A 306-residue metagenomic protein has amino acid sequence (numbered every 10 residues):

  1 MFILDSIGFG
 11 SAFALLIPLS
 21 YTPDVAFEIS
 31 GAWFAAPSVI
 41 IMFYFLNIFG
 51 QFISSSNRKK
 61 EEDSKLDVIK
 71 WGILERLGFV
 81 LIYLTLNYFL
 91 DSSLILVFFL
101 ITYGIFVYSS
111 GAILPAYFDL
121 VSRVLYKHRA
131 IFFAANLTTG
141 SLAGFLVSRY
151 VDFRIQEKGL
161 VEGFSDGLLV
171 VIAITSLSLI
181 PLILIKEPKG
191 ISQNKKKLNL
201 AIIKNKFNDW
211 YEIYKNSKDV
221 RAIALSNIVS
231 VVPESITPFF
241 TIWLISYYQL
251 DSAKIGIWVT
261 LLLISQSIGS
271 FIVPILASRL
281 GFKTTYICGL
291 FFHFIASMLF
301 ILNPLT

Functional and structural regions predicted by a protein language model:
M1-G50, S54, K218-V259: Helix-loop boundary and gating motifs at the non-cytosolic
I3, I7, G78-F79, S92-I113 (+2 more regions): Hydrophobic core of transmembrane alpha-helices in multi-pass small-molecule transporters, especially MFS/SLC-type
P18, T22-I29, S55-K59, Y83-L90 (+2 more regions): Transmembrane alpha-helix termini and helix-breaking/packing motifs in multi-pass membrane transporters
L46-G50, I131-V151: Glycine-rich segments within core transmembrane alpha-helices of 12-TM secondary carriers
F49-L66, I155, G269-F282: Helix-to-loop junctions at the C-terminal end of transmembrane segments in multipass secondary transporters
K70-S93, F291-T306: C-terminal ends and interior cores of transmembrane alpha-helices in multi-pass membrane transporters/permeases
S110-L125: Intracellular juxtamembrane helix-capping segments at the cytosolic ends of symmetry-related transmembrane helices
K189-L225: Juxtamembrane intracellular "pre-TM" segments in multi-pass secondary transporters
